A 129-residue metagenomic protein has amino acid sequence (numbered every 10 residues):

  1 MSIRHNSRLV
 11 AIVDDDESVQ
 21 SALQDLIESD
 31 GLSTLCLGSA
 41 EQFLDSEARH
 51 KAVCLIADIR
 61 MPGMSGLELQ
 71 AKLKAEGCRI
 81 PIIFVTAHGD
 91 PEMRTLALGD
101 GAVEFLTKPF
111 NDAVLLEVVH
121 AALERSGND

Functional and structural regions predicted by a protein language model:
E17-L35: Two-component/phosphorelay signaling modules centered on CheY-like receiver
G38-S39, S65-E68: Acidic catalytic/metal-coordinating carboxylates
H50-I56: Active-site beta3 strand of CheY-like receiver
D58, T86: Active-site residues of response regulator receiver
M61: Receiver (REC) domain active-site loop signature in two-component systems and cognate sites in sensor histidine kinases
E68, G89-E104: Alpha4 helix (beta4-alpha4-beta5 surface) of REC/receiver domains from two-component response regulators
E76, A87-G89: Short, conserved "switch-loop" micro-motifs in signal-transduction and mechanochemical regulators
E92, F110-H120: C-terminal output helix
